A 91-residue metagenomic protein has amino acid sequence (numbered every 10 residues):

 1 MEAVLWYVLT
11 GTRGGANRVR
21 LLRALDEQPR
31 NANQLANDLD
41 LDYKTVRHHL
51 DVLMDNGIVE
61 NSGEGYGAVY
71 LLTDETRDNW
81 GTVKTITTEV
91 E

Functional and structural regions predicted by a protein language model:
M1-V19: Short alpha-helical segments that sit at the start of domains
G14-A16, E27-N31: Short capping segments at the starts of secondary-structure elements
G15, G63-V69: Short, Lys/Arg-rich nucleic-acid/phosphate-binding segment
V19-L25: Hydrophobic residues on short alpha-helical segments
Q34-D38: A short acidic, leucine-rich amphipathic alpha-helix
M54-E64: A short, conserved structural fragment
V69-E91: Conserved segment of winged-helix/HTH DNA-binding domains
